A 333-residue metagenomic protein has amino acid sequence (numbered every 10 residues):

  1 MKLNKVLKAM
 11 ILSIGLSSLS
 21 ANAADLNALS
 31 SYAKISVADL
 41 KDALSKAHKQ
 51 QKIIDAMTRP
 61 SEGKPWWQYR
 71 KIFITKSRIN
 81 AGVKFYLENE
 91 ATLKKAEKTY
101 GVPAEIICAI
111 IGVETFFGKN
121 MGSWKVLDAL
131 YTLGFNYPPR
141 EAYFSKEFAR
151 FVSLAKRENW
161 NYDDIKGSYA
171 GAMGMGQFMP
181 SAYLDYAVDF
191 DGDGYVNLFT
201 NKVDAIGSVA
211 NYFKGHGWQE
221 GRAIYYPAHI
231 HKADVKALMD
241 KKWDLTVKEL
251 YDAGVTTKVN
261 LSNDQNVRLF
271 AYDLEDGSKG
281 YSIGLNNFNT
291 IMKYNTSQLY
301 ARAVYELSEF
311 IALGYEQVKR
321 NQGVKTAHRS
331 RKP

Functional and structural regions predicted by a protein language model:
M1-K8, L12-R140, S145-K166, G171 (+1 more regions): Cell-wall glycan-active module
Q177: Functionally critical loop-and-helix segments that line ligand-binding/catalytic clefts of soluble enzyme domains
